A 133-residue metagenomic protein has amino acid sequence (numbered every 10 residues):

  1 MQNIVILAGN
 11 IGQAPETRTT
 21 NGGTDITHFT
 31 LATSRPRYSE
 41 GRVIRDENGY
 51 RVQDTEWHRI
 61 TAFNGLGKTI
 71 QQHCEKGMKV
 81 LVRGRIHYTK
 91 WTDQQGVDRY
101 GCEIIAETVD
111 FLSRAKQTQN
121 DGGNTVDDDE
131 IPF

Functional and structural regions predicted by a protein language model:
M1-N3, T17-G22, E40-R51, K68 (+2 more regions): Acidic, gly/ser/pro-rich intrinsically disordered tails
I4-I6, I26, W57: Intrinsic-disorder/low-complexity, polar/charged segments enriched in Ser/Thr/Lys/Arg/Asp/Glu/Gln
V5-Q13, L31, K76-Y88, A106-V109: OB-fold and OB-like beta-barrel modules that bind single-stranded nucleic acids
T19-T33, Y100-G101: Short aromatic-glycine-enriched beta-strand elements
S34-Y38: Active-site/binding-pocket entry motifs
Y50-I60: Short, basic/aromatic beta-hairpin or loop at an interaction surface
I60-R99: Beta-rich strand-turn-strand
